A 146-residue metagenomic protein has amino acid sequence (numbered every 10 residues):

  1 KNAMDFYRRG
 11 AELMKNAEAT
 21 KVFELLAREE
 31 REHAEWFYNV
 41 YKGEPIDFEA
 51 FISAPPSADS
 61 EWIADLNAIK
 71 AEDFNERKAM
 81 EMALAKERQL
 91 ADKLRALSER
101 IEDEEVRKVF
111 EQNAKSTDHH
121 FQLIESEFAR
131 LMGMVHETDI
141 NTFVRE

Functional and structural regions predicted by a protein language model:
K1-E146: Non-heme di-metal
